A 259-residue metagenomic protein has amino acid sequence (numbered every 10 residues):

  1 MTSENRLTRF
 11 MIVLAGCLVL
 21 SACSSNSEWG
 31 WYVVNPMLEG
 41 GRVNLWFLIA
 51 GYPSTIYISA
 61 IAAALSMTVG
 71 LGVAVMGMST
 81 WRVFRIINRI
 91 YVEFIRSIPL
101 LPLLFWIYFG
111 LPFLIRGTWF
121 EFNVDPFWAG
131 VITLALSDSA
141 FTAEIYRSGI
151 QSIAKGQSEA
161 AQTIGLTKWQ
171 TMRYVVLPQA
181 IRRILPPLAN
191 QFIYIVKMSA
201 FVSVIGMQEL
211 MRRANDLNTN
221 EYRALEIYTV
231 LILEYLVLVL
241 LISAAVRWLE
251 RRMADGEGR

Functional and structural regions predicted by a protein language model:
T2-R259: Transmembrane alpha-helices and adjacent helix-loop boundaries
